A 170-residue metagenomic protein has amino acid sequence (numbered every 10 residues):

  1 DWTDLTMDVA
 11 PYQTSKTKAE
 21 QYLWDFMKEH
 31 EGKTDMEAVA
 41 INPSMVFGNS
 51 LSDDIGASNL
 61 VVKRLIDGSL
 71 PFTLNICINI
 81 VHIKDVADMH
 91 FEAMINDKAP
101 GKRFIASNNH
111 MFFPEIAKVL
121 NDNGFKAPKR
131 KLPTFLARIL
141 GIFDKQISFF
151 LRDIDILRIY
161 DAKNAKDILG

Functional and structural regions predicted by a protein language model:
T3-D8, S52-D53, N59-V81: A conserved pocket-lining segment of Rossmann-fold NAD(P)-dependent short-chain dehydrogenase/reductase
L5-A38: Active-site Tyr-X1-5-Lys
G32-D35, G48-V61, A93-R103: Glycine/proline-rich active-site loop of Rossmann-fold NAD(P)-dependent oxidoreductases
V46-G48, V86: Conserved sequence/active-site signature of Rossmann-fold short-chain dehydrogenase/reductase
A57, F72-M94, K102: Substrate-positioning beta->alpha
M89-S148, D167: Mid/C-terminal beta-alpha module of Rossmann-like enzyme folds, strongest in SDR-family dehydrogenases/epimerases
F113, F149-A162: Active-site loop of classical SDR/Rossmann-like NAD(P)-dependent oxidoreductases, centered on the catalytic Tyr-X3-Lys
